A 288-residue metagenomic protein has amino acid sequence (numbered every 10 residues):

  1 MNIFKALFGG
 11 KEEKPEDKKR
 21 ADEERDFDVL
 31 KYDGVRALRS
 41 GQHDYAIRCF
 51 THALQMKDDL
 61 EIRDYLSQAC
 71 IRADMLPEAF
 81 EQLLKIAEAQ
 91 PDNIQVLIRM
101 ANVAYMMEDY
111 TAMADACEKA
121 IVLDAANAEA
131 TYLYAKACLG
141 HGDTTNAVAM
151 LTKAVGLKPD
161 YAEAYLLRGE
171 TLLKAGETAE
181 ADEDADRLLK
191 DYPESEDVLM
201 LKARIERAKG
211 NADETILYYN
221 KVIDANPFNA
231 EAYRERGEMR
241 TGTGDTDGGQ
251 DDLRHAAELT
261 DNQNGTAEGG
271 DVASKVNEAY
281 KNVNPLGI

Functional and structural regions predicted by a protein language model:
M1-K18, T246-I288: Terminal, low-structured helical/coil segments at or just beyond the last alpha-helical repeat
R20-M75, Q95, R99-E108, K136 (+1 more regions): Alpha-helical segment of the N-proximal tetratricopeptide repeat
F27, L60-E61, I94-Q95, Y110 (+5 more regions): Helix-start (N-cap) detector for alpha-helical repeat units in TPR-like alpha-solenoids, especially tetratricopeptide
G41-R48, A73-K85, M107-K119, G140-K153 (+3 more regions): Structural signature of tandem alpha-helical TPR/SEL1-like repeats, specifically the intra-repeat loop/turn
K57-D58, P91, A125, P159 (+3 more regions): Short coil turns that delineate tetratricopeptide repeat
Y65-L66, R99, L133, L167 (+2 more regions): Canonical tetratricopeptide repeat
A128-K190, E196-L201: Solenoidal tandem-repeat scaffolds enriched in leucines and small polar residues
